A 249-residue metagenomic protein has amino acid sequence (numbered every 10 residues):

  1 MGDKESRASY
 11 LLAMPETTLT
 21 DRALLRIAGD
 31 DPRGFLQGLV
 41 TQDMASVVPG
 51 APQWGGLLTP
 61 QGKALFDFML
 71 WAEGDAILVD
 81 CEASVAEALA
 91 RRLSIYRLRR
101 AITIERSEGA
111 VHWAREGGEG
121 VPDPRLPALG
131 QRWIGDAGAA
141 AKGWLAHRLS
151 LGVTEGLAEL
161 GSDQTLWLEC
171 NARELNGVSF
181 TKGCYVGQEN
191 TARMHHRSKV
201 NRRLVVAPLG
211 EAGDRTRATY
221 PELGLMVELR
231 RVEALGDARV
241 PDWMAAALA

Functional and structural regions predicted by a protein language model:
G2-A249: Basic, glycine/lysine-rich polyanion-binding surfaces/domains
